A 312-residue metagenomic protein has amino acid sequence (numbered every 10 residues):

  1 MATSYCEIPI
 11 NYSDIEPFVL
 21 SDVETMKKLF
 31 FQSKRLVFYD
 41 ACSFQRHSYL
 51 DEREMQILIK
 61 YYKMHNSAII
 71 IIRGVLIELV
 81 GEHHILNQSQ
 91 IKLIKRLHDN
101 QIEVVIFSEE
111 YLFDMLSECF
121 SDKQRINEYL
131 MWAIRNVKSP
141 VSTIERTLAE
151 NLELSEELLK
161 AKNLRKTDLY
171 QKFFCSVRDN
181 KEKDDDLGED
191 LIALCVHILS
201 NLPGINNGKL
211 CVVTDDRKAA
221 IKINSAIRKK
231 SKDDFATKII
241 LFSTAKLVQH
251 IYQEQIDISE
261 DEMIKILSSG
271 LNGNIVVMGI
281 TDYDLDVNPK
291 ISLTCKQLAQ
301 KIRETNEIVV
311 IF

Functional and structural regions predicted by a protein language model:
A2-K209, K218-F312: Active-site-proximal, substrate-binding regions of enzyme catalytic domains and RNA-binding/basic surfaces
V212: Conserved SAM-binding loop
D215: N-terminal glycine-rich dinucleotide-binding loop that anchors FAD/FMN and/or NAD(P) in oxidoreductases
